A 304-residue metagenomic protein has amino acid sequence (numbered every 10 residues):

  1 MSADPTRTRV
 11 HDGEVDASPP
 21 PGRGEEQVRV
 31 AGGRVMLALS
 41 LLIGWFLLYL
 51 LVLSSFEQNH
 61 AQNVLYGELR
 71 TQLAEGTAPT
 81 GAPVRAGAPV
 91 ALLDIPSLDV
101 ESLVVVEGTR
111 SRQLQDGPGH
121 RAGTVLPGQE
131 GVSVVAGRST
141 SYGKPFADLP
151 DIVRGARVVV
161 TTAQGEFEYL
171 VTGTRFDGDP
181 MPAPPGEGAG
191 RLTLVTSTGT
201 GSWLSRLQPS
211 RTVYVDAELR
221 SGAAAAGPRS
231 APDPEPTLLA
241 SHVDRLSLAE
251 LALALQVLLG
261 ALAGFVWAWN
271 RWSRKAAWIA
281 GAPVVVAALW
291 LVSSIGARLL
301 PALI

Functional and structural regions predicted by a protein language model:
M1-P21: Acidic/Ser-Thr/Pro-Gly-rich, low-complexity N-terminal segments of Actinobacterial cell-envelope proteins
S2, V171, A189-R191, L259-A263 (+1 more regions): A broadly tuned "polar low-complexity/structure-edge" signature
D16, P21-E250, G296-I304: Solvent-exposed, non-transmembrane regions of membrane-associated and secreted proteins
R34, A38-L42, L258, G281-L289: Hydrophobic alpha-helical membrane-embedded or membrane-associated segments
S247-A268: Selective detector of the "anchor" transmembrane alpha-helix that sits immediately C-terminal
A261-I304: Alpha-helical transmembrane segments forming the membrane-embedded cores of inner-membrane proteins across
